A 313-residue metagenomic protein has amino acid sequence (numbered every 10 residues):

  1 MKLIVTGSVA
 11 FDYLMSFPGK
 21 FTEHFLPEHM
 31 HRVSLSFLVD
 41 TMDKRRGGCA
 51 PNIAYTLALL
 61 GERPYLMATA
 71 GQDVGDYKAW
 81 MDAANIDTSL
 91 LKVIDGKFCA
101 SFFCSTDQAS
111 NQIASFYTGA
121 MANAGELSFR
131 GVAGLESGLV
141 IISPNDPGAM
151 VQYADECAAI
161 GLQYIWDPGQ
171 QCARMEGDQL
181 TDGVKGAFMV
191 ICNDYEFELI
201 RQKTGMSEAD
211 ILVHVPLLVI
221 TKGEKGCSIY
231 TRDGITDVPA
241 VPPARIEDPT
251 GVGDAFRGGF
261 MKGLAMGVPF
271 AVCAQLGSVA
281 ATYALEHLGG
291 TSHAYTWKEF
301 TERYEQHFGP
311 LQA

Functional and structural regions predicted by a protein language model:
M1-Y65, D76, A313: Glycine-rich phosphate/adenosyl-contacting loop at the front of the ribokinase-like
L3, R63-Y65, T88, Y164 (+1 more regions): Hydrophobic anchor at the start of a short beta-strand that flanks the dinucleotide cofactor-binding loop
V9, N145, A255: Active-site metal-binding loops of divalent metal-dependent hydrolases
R63-L90: A glycine-rich beta-to-alpha transition motif near the start of alpha/beta enzyme domains, typified by
S89-I94, F102-P144, G148: Conserved phosphate-binding/catalytic loop of the ribokinase/pfkB sugar-kinase fold
G148-E156, D178-G183, V272: A short acidic, amphipathic alpha-helical/loop segment
A158-P239, R245: Conserved phosphate/ATP/ADP-binding segment of small-molecule kinases
G205-A313: Conserved phosphate-binding/catalytic region of the ribokinase-like
